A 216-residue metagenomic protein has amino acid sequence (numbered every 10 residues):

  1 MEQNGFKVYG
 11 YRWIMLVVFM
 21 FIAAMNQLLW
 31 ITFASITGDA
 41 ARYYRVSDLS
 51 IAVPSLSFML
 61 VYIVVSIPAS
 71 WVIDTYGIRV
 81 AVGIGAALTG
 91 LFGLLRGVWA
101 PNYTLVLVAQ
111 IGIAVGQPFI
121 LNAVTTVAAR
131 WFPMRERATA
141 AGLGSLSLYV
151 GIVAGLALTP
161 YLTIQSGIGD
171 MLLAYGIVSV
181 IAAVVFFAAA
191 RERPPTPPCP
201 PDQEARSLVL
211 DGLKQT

Functional and structural regions predicted by a protein language model:
E2-Y9, R193-T216: Juxtamembrane intracellular "pre-TM" segments in multi-pass secondary transporters
I14-D48: Extracytoplasmic
I31, M59-I67, I152-V153: Residue-level signature of mid-helix packing/kink "hotspots" within the transmembrane helices of 12-pass Major
D39, S70-W71, Y161: Membrane-interface helix termini in secondary transporters
V64-N102: Conserved MFS/SLC helix-loop-helix module at the cytosolic interface between two early adjacent transmembrane helices
F92, T104-G112: Paired small-residue
L105, G144-P194: Helix-loop-helix hairpin linking two adjacent transmembrane segments in secondary transporters
A109-S147: Cytoplasmic helix-loop-helix junction between adjacent transmembrane helices in 12-TM secondary transporters
